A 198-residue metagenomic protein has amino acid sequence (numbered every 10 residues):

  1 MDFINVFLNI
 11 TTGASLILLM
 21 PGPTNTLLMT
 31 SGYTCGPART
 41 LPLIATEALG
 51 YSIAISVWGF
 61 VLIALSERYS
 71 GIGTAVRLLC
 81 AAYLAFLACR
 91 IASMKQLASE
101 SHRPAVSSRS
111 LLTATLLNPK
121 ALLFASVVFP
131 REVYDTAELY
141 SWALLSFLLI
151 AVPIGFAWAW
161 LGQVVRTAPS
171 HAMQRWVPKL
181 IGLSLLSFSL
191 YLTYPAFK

Functional and structural regions predicted by a protein language model:
D2-G71, V127-A143: Juxtamembrane transmembrane-helix termini in multi-pass membrane transport proteins
L8-G13, A82, R109-S110, S146-F147: Short alpha-helical transmembrane interface motifs in multi-pass membrane proteins
T24, G50, A54-L62, L84-L87 (+2 more regions): Alpha-helical transmembrane segments and their lipid-water interface positions in multi-pass membrane proteins
E47-G50, S108-A121, I181-G182: Select subsegments of transmembrane alpha-helices in polytopic membrane proteins, especially boundary-proximal
I55-F60, L117-V128, S184-K198: Hydrophobic alpha-helical transmembrane segments in multi-pass integral membrane proteins
E67-Q96, A151-I154, W158, S170-K198: Selective transmembrane alpha-helices of multi-pass membrane proteins
S93-V106: Flexible cytoplasmic inter-helical loops of multi-pass small-molecule transporters
